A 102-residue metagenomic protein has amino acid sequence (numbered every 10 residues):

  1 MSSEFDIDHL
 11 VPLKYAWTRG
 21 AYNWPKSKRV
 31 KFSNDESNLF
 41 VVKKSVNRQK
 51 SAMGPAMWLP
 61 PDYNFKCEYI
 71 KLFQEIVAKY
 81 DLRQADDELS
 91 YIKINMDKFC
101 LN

Functional and structural regions predicted by a protein language model:
M1-N102: Domain-level detector of nuclease and nuclease-like folds in predominantly extracellular/periplasmic contexts
